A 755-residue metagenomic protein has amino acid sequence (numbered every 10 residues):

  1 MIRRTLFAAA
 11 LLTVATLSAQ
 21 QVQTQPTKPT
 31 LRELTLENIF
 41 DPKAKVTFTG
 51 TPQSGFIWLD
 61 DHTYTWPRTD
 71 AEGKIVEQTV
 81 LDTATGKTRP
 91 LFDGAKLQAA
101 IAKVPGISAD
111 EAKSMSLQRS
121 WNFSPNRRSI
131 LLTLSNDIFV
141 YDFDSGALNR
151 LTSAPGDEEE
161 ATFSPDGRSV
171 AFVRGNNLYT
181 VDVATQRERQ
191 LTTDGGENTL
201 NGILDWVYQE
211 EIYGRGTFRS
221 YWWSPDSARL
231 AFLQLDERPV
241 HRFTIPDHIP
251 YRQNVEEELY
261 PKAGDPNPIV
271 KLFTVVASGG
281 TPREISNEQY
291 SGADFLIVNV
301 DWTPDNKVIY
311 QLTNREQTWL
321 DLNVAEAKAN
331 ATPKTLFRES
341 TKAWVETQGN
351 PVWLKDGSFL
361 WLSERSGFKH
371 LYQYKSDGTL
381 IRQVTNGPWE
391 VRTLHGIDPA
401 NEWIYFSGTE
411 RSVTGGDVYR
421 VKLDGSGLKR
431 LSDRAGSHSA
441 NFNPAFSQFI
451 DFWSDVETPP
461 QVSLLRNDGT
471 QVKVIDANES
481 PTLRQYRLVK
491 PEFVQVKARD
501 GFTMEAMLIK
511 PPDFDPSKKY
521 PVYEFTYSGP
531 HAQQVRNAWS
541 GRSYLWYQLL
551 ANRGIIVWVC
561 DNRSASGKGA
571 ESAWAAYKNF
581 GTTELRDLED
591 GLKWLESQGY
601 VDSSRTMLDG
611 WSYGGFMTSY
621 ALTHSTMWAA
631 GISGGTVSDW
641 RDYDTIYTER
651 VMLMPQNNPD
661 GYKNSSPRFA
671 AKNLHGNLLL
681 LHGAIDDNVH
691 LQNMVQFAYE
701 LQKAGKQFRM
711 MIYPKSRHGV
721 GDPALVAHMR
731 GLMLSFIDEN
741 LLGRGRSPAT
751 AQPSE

Functional and structural regions predicted by a protein language model:
M1-F7: Bacterial N-terminal signal peptides that target proteins for export
F7, Q23-T24, I685, G721: Intrinsic structural disorder/low-complexity segments
A8-A9, S18-P460, L464-L465, P481-L483 (+2 more regions): Beta-propeller folds
V14-T16: N-terminal signal peptide c-region/cleavage motif recognized by signal peptidases
H241-I245, I297-D301, N306, S437-E755: Serine-hydrolase catalytic core recognition
